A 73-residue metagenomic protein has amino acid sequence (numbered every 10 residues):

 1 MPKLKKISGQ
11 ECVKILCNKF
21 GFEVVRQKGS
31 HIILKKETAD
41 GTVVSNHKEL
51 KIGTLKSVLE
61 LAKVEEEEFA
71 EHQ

Functional and structural regions predicted by a protein language model:
M1-K28, I33-Q73: Basic nucleic-acid-binding interfaces
